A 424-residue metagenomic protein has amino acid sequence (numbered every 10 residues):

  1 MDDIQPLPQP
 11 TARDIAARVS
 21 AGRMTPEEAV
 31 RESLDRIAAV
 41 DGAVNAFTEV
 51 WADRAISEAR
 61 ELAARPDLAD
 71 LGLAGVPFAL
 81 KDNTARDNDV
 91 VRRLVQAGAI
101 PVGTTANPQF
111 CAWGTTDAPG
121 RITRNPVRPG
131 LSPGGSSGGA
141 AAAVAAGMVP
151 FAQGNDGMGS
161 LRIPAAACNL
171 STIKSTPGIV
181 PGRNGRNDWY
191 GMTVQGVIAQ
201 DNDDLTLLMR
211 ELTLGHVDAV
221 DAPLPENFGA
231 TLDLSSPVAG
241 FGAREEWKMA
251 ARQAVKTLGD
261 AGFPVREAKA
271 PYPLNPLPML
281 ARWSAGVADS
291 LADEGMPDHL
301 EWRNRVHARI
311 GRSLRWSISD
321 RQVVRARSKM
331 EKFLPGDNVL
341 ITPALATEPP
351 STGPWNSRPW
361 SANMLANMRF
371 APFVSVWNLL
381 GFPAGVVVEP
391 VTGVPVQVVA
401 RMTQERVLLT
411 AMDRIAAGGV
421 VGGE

Functional and structural regions predicted by a protein language model:
M1-P66, E211-A371, L379, A416-E424: Amidase signature
D2-M158, G229, A239, K256 (+1 more regions): Gly/Ser-rich catalytic/binding loops embedded in alpha/beta enzyme cores
A39, Q96, A146, P150-S236 (+3 more regions): Structural helix-boundary/capping segments
L68, G130-G134, R162, R186-D188 (+2 more regions): Short Gly/Pro-enriched turn/cap motifs at secondary-structure boundaries
Q109-A112, S160-L161, N275, P349-S351: Generic structural signal for helix capping and beta-alpha/helix-loop junctions
T116-G120, A166-N169, P278-A285, N356-R358 (+1 more regions): Short low-complexity, flexible loop/linker segments enriched in glycine and/or proline with clustered acidic
D117-P126, N187-W189, W355-S361: Short glycine/proline- and charge-enriched loop/turn segments that cap or connect secondary-structure elements
